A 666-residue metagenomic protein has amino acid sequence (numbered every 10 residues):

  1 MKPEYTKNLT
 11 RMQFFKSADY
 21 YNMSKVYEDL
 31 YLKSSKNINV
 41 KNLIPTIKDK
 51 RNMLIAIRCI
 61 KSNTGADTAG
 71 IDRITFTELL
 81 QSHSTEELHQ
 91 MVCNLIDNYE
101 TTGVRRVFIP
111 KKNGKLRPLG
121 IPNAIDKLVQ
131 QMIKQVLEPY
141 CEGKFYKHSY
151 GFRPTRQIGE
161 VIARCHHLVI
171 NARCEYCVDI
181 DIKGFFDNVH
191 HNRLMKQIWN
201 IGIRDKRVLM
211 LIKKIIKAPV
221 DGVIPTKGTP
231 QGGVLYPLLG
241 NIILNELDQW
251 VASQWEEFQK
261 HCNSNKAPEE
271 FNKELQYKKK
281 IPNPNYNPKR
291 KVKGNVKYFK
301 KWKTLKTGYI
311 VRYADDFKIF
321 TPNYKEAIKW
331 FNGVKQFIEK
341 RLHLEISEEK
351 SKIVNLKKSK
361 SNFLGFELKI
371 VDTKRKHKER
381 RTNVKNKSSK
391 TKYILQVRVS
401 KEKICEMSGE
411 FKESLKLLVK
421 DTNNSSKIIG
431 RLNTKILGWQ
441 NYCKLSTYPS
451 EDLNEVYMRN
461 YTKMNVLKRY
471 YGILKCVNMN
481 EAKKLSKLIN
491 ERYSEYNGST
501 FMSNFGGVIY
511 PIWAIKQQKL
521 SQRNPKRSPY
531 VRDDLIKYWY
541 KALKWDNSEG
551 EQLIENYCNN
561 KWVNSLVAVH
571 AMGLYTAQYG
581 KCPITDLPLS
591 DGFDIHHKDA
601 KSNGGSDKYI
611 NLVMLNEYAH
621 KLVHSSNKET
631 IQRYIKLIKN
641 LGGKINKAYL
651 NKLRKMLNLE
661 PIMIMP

Functional and structural regions predicted by a protein language model:
N8, A18-V234, L238: Conserved pre-catalytic core of RNA-dependent polymerases
G103, K147-H148, R153, E160-I346 (+1 more regions): Conserved polymerase palm-domain catalytic core
D181, D586-E617, S625-T630, Y634: Histidine-centered nuclease catalytic patch
K217, G222-V223, L342-N423, I436: A conserved non-catalytic segment of reverse transcriptases and RNA-directed RNA polymerases corresponding to the late
K390-N478: Right-hand nucleic-acid polymerase module
V456, Y461, K468-W562: Extended C-terminal regions of large enzymes
S565-D594, N616-Y618: Short cysteine-rich loop/turn motifs with clustered Cys
G604-I610, L622-I662: Polybasic, low-complexity binding patches
